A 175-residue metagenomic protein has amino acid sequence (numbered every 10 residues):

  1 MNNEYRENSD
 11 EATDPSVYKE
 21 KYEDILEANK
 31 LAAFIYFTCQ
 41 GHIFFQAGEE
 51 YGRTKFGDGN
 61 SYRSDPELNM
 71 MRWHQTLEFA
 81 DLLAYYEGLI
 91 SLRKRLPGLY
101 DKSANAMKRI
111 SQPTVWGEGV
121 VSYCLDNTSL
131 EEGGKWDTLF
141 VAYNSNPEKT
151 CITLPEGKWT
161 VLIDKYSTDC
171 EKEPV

Functional and structural regions predicted by a protein language model:
M1-K21: Alpha-amylase-like alpha-glycosidases and glucanotransferases acting on alpha-linked glucans and related
Y22-L26, K30, I35-Y51, K55-V175: Carbohydrate-interacting/catalytic domains
